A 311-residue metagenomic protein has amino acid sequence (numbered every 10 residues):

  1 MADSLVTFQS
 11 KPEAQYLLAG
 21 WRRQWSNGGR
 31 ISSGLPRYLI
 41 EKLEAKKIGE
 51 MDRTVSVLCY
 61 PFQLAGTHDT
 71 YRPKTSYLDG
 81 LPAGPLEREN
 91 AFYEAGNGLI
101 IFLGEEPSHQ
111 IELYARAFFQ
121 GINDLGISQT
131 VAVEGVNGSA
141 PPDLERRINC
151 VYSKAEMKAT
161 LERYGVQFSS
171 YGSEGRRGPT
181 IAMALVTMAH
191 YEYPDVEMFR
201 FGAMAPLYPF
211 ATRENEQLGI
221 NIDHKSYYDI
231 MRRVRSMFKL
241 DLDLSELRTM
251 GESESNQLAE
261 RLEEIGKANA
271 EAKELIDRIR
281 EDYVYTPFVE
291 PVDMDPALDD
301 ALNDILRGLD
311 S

Functional and structural regions predicted by a protein language model:
M1-L125, G138-S311: Accessory terminal and edge-of-domain segments that mediate assembly/interaction and cofactor placement around
S128: Conserved acidic residues
G135: N-terminal glycine-rich phosphate/adenylate-binding segment common to multiple enzyme folds
